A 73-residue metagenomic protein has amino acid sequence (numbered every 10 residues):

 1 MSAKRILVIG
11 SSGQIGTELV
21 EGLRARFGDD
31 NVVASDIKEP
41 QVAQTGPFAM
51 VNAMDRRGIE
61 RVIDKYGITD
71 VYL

Functional and structural regions predicted by a protein language model:
A3, D29, G67-T69: A general structural motif
R5-R26: N-terminal Rossmann NAD(P)H-binding glycine-rich loop of SDR-like oxidoreductase domains
L7, V33, A49: Conserved Rossmann-like nucleotide-binding pocket used by diverse enzymes that bind dinucleotide cofactors
I9, S35, V71: SDR active-site strand-loop-helix element
Q14, P40, R56: Active-site loop signature of alpha/beta-hydrolase-fold enzymes
F27-Q41: Conserved glycine-rich Rossmann-like NAD(P)H-binding loop of the short-chain dehydrogenase/reductase
Q41-P47: Short, conserved SAM-binding/catalytic segment of Class I S-adenosyl-L-methionine-dependent methyltransferases
P47-Y72: Conserved Rossmann-fold cofactor-binding substructure of NAD(P)-dependent oxidoreductases
